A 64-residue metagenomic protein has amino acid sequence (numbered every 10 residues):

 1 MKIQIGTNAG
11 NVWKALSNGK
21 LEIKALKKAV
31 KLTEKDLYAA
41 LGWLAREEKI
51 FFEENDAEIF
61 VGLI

Functional and structural regions predicted by a protein language model:
K2, V30-K31: A generic secondary-structure micro-motif detector that highlights 1-2 residue hydrophobic/ambivalent hotspots embedded
K2-A9, G19-E22, E54-I64: Short, cationic-aromatic polyanion-contact patches
A15-L16: Short helix-to-turn junction characteristic of helix-turn-helix DNA-binding domains, especially the helix
A25-A29: A short acidic, leucine-rich amphipathic alpha-helix
L32-W43: Short amphipathic alpha-helical interaction segments
E48: Glycine-centered, phosphate/nucleic-acid-interacting loop/turn motifs that mediate DNA/RNA or nucleotide
